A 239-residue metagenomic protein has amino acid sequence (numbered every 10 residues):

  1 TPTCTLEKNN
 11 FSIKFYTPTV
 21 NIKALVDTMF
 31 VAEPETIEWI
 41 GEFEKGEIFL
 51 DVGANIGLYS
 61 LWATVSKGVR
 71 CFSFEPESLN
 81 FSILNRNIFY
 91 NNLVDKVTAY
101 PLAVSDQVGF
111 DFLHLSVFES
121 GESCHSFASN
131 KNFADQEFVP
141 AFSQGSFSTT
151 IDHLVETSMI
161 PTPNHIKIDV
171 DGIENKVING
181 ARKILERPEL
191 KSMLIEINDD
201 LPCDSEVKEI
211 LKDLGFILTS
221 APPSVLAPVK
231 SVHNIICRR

Functional and structural regions predicted by a protein language model:
T1-K96, Q136-P140, L218, P223-R239: S-adenosyl-L-methionine
N10-E38, Y100-S158: Glycine-rich adenosyl-binding loop in Rossmann-like folds that engage adenosine-containing cofactors
K45-G46, K67-S73, N80, L154-R239: Conserved acidic-Pro-Pro-aromatic motif
L50, F72, Y100, F147 (+1 more regions): Conserved Rossmann-like nucleotide-binding pocket used by diverse enzymes that bind dinucleotide cofactors
L58-L61, S82, G109, N175-N179: Short N-terminal helix/helix-N-cap motif within the alpha/beta-hydrolase-1
F89-N91, H114-E119, L185, E209-D213: Short, hinge-like loop/turn segments at secondary-structure boundaries
L93, V104-D106, V170, I197: Hydrophobic pocket-lining residues within nucleotide cofactor-binding pockets
D95-V97, T162-P163: Short acidic capping loops at alpha-helix termini that bridge into adjacent secondary structure
